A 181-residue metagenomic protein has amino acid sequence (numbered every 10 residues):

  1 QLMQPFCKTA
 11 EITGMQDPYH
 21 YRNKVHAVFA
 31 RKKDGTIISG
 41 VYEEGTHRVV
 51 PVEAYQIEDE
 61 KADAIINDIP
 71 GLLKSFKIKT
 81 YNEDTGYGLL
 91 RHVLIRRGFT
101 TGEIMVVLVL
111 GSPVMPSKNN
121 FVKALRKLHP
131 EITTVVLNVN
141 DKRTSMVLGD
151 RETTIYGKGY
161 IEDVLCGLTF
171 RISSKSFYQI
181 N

Functional and structural regions predicted by a protein language model:
Q1-I180: Accessory RNA-recognition modules of RNA-modification enzymes
